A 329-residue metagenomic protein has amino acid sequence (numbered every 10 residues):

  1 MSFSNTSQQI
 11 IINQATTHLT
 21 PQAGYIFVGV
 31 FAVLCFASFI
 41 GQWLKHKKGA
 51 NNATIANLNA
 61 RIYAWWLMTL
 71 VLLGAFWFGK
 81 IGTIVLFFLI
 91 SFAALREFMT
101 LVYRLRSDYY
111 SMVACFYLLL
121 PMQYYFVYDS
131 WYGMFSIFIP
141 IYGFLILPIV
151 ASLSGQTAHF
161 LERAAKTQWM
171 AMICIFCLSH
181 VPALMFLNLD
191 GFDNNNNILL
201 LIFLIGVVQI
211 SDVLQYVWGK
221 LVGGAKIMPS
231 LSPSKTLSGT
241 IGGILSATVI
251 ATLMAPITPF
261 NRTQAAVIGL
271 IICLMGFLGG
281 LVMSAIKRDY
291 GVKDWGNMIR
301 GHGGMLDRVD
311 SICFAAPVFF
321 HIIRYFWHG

Functional and structural regions predicted by a protein language model:
S2-I271: Membrane-embedded alpha-helical bundles of polytopic integral membrane proteins
N188, H321-G329: Juxtamembrane boundary at the C-terminal end of a transmembrane helix
L231, Y290, A316: Active-site proximal loops enriched in glycine and acidic residues that flank catalytic Cys/His/Asp and coordinate
Y290-S311: Interfacial loop-to-transmembrane junctions
C313, P317-I322: Hydrophobic alpha-helical transmembrane segments of membrane transport and translocation systems, primarily multi-pass
